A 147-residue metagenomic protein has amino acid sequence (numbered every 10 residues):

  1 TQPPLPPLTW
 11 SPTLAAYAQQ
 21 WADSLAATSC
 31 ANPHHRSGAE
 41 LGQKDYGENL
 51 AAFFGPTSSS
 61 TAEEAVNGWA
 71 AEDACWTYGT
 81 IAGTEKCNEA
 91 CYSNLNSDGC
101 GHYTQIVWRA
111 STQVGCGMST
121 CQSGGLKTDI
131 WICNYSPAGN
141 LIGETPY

Functional and structural regions predicted by a protein language model:
T1-Y46: Short, well-ordered surface patches within globular domains
E40-Y147: A well-ordered secondary-structure block
